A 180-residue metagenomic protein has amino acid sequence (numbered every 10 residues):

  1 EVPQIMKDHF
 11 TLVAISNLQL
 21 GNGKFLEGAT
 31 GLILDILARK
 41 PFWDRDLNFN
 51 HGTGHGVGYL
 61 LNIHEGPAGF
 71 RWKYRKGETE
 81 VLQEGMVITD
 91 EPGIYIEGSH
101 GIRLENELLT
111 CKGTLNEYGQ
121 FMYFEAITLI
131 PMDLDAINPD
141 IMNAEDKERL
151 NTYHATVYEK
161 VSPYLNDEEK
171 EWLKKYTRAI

Functional and structural regions predicted by a protein language model:
E1-I180: Active-site neighborhoods and metal-handling regions in enzymes and metal-associated proteins
